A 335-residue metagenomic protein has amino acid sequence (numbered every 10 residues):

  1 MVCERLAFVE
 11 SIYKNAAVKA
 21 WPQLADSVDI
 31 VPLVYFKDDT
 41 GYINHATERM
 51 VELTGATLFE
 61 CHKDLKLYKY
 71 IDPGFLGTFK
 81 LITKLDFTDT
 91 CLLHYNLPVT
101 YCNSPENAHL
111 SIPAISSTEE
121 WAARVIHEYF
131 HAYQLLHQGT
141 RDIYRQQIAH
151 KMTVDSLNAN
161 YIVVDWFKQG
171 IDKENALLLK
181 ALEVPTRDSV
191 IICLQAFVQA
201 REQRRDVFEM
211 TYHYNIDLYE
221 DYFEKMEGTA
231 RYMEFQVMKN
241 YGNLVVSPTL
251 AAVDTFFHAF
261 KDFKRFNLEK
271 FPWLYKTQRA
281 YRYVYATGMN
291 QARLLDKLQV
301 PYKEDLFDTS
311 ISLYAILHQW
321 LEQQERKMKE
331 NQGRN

Functional and structural regions predicted by a protein language model:
M1-S27, L33-Y35, D39, K66 (+3 more regions): Non-catalytic terminal regions of proteins
R5-S104, T118, G139, I143: Auxiliary, metal-adjacent structural segments of Zn-dependent hydrolase domains
E106-V125: Short pre-active-site segment immediately N-terminal to the catalytic Zn-binding motif
T118-W121, Y133, Q146: Mature extracytoplasmic/lumenal regions of exported proteins
A123-L136: Active-site recognition of the HExxH zinc-binding catalytic motif
I126, E227, R231-E234, G288 (+1 more regions): Extracytoplasmic/secreted envelope proteins and their assembly/folding machinery, especially bacterial periplasmic
L136-A196, R201-E209, E220-V246, L250-A251 (+1 more regions): Post-HExxH zinc-binding segment in Zn-dependent metallohydrolases
M210-D217, P272-T277: Flexible glycine/proline-enriched surface loops and loop-helix/loop-strand junctions
